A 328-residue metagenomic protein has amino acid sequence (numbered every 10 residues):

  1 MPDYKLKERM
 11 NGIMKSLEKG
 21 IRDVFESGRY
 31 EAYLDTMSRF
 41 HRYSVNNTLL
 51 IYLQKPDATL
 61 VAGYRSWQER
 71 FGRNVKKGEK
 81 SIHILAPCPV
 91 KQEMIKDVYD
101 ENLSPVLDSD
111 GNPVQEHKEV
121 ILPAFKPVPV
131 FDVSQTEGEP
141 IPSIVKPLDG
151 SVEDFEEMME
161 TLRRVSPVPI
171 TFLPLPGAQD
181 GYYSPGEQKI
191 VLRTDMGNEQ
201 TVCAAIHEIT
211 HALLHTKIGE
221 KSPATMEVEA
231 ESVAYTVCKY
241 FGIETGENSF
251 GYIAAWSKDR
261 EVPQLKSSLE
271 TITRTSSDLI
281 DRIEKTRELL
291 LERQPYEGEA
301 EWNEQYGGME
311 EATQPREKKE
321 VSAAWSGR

Functional and structural regions predicted by a protein language model:
M1-E229, V233-R316, V321-R328: N-terminal accessory/interface modules of nucleic-acid-binding and processing proteins
